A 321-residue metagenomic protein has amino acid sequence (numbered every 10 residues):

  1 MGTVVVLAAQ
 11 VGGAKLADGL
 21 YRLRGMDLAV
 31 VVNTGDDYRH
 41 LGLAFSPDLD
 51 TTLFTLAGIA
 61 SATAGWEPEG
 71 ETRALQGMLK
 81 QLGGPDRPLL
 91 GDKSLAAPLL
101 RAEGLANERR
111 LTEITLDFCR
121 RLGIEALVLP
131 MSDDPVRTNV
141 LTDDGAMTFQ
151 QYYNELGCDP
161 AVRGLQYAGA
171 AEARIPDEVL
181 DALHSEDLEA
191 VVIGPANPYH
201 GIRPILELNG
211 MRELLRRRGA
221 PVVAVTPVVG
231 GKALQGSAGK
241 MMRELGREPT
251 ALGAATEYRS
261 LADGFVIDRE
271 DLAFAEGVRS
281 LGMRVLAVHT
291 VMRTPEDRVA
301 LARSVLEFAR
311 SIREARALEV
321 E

Functional and structural regions predicted by a protein language model:
M1-V5: Extreme N-terminal starter segment of soluble prokaryotic enzymes
K15-L28: A short, Lys/Arg-enriched amphipathic alpha-helix followed by its capping loop at the start of a domain
R22, N33-G169, A182: Electropositive, gly/pro-rich neighborhoods at or near active sites that engage anionic ligands
G25-M26, R218-V222, M283: A short helix->loop->beta-strand "cap" motif at the edges of active sites that frequently abuts
A29-N33, P221-V228, G264-E270: Short internal beta-strands
G35-D36, R218-Q235, T290-R293: Short, flexible loop segments at boundaries between secondary-structure elements
P204-E213: Charged helix-capping and loop-helix junction motifs
Q235-E321: C-terminal functional extensions of proteins
